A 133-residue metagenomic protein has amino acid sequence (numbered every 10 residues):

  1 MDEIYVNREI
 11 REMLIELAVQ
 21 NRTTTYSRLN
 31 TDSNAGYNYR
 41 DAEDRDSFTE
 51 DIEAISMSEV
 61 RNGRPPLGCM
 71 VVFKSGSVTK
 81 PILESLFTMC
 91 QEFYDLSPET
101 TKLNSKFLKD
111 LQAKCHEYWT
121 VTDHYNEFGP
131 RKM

Functional and structural regions predicted by a protein language model:
D2-E9, L17-A18, R22-M133: Nucleic acid-binding interface residues in structured DNA/RNA-binding domains, emphasizing the DNA-engaging scaffolds
